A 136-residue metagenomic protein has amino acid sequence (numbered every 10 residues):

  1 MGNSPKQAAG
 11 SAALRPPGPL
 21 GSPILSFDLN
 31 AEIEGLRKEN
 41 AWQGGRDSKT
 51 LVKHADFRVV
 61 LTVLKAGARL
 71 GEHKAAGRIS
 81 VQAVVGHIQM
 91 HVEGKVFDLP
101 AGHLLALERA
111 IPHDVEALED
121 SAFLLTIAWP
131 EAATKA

Functional and structural regions predicted by a protein language model:
M1-D56: A short, N-terminal "cap"/entry segment at the start of jelly-roll beta-barrel domains of the cupin/DSBH fold
G44-G45, R58-A75: Conserved short histidine dyad/triad with adjacent acidic residue
R58, H87-Q89, V96, P112 (+1 more regions): Structural motif
L61, V84-V85, P100-A101, E119: A cytosolic small-molecule/anion-sensing beta-strand core signal
A66, A76-E93: Glycine- and acidic-residue-biased ligand/ion/polar-headgroup-sensing regions
L70-E72, M90-H91, L107, P112-L118: Short beta-strand His + acidic residue motifs that chelate non-heme Fe in jelly-roll/DSBH and cupin folds
G94-R109: Short acidic-glycine-tyrosine-enriched beta hairpin
R109-A133: Ligand-binding loop in jelly-roll beta-barrel domains
